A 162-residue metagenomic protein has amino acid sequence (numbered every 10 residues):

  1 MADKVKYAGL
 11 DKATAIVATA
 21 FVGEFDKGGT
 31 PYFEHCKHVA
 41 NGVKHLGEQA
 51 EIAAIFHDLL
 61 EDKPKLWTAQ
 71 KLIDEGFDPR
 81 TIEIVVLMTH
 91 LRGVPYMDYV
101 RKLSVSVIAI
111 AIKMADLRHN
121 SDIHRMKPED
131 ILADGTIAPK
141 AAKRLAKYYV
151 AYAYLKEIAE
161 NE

Functional and structural regions predicted by a protein language model:
M1-E162: Active-site helical microenvironments for divalent-metal-assisted chemistry
